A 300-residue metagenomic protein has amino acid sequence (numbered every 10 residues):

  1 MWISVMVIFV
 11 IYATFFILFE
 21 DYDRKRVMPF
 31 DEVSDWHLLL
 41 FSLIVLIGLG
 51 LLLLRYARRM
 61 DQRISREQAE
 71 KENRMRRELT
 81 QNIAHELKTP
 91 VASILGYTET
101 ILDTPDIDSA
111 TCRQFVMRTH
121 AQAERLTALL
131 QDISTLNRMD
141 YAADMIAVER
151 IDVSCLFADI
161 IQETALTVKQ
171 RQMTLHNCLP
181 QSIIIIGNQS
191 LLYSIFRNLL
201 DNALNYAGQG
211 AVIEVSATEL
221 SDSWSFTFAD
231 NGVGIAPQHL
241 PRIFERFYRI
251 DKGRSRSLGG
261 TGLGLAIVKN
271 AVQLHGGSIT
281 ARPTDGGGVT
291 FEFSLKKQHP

Functional and structural regions predicted by a protein language model:
M1-D61: Alpha-helical transmembrane segments and their helix-membrane boundary motifs
Q68-T100: Primarily the dimerization/phosphotransfer
L102-S109: Short acidic helix/loop segment immediately C-terminal to the autophosphorylated histidine in two-component histidine
A121-T127: Short alpha-helical segment of the dimerization/phosphotransfer core of two-component systems
A147-R150, K169, T174-I184: Conserved catalytic submotifs in the C-terminal HATPase_c
I235-R249: Short conserved segment of the HATPase_c
G276-G277: Conserved glycine-rich
